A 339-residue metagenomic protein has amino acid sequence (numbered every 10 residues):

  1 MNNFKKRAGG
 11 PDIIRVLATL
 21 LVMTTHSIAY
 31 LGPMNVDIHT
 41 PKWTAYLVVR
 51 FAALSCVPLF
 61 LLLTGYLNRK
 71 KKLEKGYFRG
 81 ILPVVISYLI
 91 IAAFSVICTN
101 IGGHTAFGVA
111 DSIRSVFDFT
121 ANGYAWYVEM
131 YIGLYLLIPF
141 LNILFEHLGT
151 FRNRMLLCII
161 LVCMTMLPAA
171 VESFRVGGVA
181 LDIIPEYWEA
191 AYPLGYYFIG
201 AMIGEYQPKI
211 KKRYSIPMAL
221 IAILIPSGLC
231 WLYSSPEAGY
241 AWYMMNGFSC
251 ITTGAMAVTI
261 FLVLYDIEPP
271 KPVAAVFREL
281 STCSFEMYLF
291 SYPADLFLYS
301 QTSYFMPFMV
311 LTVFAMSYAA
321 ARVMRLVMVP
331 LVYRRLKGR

Functional and structural regions predicted by a protein language model:
M1-L167, T302-R339: Membrane-cytosol interface segments of multi-pass membrane proteins, especially ER/Golgi lipid-handling enzymes
I14, L21-T24, L59-L61, Y196 (+3 more regions): Hydrophobic residues within membrane-embedded alpha-helical segments of Major Facilitator Superfamily
L20-S27, I91-I97, C158-S173, L220-S235 (+1 more regions): Aromatic-anchored segments of alpha-helical transmembrane domains
L31-V36, N100-T105, A169-V179, G228-A241 (+1 more regions): Juxtamembrane "helix-exit" motif on the non-cytosolic side of transmembrane helices
L54-K72, Y127-I143, A170-K211, S249-P269 (+1 more regions): Specific transmembrane alpha-helix
F117-A125, S173-E186, P236-M244, Y304: Membrane-interface helix caps and helix-loop-helix hairpins in membrane proteins
A190-P193, P208-A275, Q301, M306: Alpha-helical transmembrane segments and terminal signal-anchor/GPI-anchor hydrophobic tails, characterized by long
A274-Y292: Helix-helix packing/entry segments at the starts of transmembrane helices
